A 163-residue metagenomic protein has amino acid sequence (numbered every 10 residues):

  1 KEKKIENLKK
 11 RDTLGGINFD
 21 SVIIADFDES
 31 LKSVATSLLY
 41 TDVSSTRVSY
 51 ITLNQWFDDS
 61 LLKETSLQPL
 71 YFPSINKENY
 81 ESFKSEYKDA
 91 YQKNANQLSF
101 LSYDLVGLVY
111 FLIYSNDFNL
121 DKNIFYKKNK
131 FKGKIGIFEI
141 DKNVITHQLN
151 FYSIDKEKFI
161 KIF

Functional and structural regions predicted by a protein language model:
K1-K3, I17-S21, E29, S33-L101: Extracellular/periplasmic periplasmic-binding protein-like sensory domains
K1-T13: Intrinsically disordered, low-complexity segments enriched in small/polar residues
E6, K32, G107: Short, contiguous clusters of charged residues that form electrostatic/catalytic patches at enzyme active sites, used
N7-L8, T36, W56, D121 (+1 more regions): Residue-level detector of functional hotspots within protein domains
L8-R11, E64, E86, K128: Residue-level signal for well-ordered alpha-helical segments
Q92-F159: Segments of small-molecule ligand-sensing domains
